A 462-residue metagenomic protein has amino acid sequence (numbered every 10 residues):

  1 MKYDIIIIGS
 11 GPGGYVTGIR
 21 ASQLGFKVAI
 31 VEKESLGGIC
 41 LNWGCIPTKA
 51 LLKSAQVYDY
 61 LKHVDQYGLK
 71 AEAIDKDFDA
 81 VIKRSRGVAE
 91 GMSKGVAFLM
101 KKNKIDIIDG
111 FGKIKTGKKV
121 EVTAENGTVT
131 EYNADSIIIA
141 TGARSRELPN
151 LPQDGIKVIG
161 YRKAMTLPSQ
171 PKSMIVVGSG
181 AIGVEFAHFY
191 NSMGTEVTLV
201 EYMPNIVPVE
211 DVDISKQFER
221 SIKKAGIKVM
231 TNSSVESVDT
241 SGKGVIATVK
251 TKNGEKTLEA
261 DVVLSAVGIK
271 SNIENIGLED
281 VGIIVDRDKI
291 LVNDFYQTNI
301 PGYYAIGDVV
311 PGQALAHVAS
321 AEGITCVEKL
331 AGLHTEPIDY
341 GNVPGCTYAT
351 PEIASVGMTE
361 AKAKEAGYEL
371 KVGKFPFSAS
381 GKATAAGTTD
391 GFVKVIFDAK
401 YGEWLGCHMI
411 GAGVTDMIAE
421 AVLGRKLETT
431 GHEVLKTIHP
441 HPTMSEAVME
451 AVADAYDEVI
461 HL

Functional and structural regions predicted by a protein language model:
K2-Y3, I19-F26, V31-Q170, T198 (+7 more regions): Glycine-rich flavin
I6, A29, M174-I175, Y304: Conserved beta-strand elements of the Class I
I6-I8, G112, E131-G142, V177 (+3 more regions): Short hydrophobic core segments
I6-T17, S22-E34, I46, A50-V57 (+2 more regions): Flexible, glycine-rich terminal cap/loop adjacent to redox cofactors in electron-transfer oxidoreductases
G13, G37, I182: Hydrophobic/small residue at the entry helix of a nucleotide-binding pocket
C45, T141-E196, V200, K228 (+3 more regions): Glycine-rich dinucleotide-binding loop and its adjacent helix/turn
D109, N293-F295, D398-A399: Short, acidic, Ser/Thr-enriched surface-loop or helix-capping motifs
D154-Q170, T257-G332: FAD-site-proximal beta/loop scaffold in flavoenzymes
